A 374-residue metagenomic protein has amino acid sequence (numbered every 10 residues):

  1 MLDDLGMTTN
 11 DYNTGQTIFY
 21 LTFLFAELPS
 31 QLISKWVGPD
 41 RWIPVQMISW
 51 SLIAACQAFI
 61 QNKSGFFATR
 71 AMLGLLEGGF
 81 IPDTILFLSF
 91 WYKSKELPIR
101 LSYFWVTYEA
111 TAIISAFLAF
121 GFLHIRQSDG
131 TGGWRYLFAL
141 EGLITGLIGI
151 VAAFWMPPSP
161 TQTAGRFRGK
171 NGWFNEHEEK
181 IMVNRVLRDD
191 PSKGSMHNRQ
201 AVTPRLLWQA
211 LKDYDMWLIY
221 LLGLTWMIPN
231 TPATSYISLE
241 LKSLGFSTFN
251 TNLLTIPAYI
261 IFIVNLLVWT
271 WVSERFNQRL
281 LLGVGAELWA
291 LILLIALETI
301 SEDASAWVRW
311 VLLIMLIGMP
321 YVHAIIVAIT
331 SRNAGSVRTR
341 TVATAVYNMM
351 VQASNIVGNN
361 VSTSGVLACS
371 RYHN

Functional and structural regions predicted by a protein language model:
M1-Y12, A55-F67, G74-G78, S89-I99 (+8 more regions): Extracellular/lumenal inter-transmembrane loop segments of multi-pass membrane transporters
T17-L32, I256-V268: Central cavity-lining transmembrane alpha-helices of secondary-active solute carriers, predominantly the Major
L24-S64: Conserved MFS/SLC helix-loop-helix module at the cytosolic interface between two early adjacent transmembrane helices
K35-M47, E274-E287, R338: Cytoplasmic membrane-interface "Motif A"-like loop-to-helix N-cap segments of 12-TM Major Facilitator Superfamily
L73-T84, A110-T111, M315-I326: Core transmembrane helices of Major Facilitator Superfamily
S94-Y108, S128-L206, N374: Central mid-sequence intracellular linker of multi-pass
V202-T270, V327, A353-N359: Extracytoplasmic gate region of multi-pass secondary transporters
F276-I326: C-terminal transmembrane helical hairpin of 12-TM major facilitator-type secondary transporters
